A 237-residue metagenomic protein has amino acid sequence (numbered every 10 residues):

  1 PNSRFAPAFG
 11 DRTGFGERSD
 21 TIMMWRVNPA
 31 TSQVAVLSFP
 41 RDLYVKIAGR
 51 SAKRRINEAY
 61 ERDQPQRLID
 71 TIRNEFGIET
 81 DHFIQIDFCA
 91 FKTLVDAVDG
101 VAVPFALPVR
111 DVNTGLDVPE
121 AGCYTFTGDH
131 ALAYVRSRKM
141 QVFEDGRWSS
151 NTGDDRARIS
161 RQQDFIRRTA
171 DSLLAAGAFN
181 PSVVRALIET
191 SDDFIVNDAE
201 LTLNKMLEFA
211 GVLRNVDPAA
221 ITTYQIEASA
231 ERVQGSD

Functional and structural regions predicted by a protein language model:
P1-S32: Entry/capping segment at the start of metal-dependent catalytic domains with acidic active-site entry clusters
S3-F5, A52, F126, T190 (+1 more regions): C-terminal solvent-exposed extensions
F9-T13, K53-R62, G77-H82, A121 (+4 more regions): Second-shell loop/turn segments in exported
F15-S19, R50, E58-R67, Q85-C89 (+4 more regions): Soluble non-cytosolic domains of exported or imported proteins
E17-I22, T31-F39, S51-K53, R67 (+6 more regions): Extracytoplasmic
R26-P29, Y44, A48, E61 (+6 more regions): Sec-exported extracytoplasmic/periplasmic mature domains
N57-A121, E200-M206, A210, V216: Amphipathic, coiled-coil-like alpha-helical scaffolding segments used for oligomerization/assembly
L94-S182: Flexible, polar/acidic helix-loop-strand segments at domain edges
